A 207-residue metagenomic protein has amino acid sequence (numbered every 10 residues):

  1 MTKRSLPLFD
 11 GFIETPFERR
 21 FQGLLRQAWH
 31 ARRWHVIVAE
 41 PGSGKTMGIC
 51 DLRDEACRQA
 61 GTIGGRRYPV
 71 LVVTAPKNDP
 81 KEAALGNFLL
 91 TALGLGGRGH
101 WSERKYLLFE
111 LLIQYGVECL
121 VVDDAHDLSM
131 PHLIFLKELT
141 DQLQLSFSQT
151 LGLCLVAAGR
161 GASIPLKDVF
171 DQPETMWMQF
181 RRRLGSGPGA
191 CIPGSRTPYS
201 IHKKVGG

Functional and structural regions predicted by a protein language model:
M1-G11, P80-A83: Charged, amphipathic alpha-helical linker segments immediately N-terminal to NTP-binding catalytic cores
P16-H30: Pre-Walker A adenine-sensing motif
H30-D54: Walker A/P-loop nucleotide-binding motif
E55-G65, L95-G96, Q144: Post-Walker A helix-loop "phosphate-sensing" segment adjacent to the P-loop in P-loop NTPases
G61, G99-Y115: Conserved alpha-helical scaffold flanking the Walker A/P-loop in AAA+ ATPase domains
V70-R98: Conserved NTP-binding/hydrolysis module of P-loop NTPases
L71-T74, E138-G207: The catalytic "switch" region of P-loop NTPases
L111-H132: Conserved P-loop NTPase "ATPase switch" module shared by AAA+ and STAND
